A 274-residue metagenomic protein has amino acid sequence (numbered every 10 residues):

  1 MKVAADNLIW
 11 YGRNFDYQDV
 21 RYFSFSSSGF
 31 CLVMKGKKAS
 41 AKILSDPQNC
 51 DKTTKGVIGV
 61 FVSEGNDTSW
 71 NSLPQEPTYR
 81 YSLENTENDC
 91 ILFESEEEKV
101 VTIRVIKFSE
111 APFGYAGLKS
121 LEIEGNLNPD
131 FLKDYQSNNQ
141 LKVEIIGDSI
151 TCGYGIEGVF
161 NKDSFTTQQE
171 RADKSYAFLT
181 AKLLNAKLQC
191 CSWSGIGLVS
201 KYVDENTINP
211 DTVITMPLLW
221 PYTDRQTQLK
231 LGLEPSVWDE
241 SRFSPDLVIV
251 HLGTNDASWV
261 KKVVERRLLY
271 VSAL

Functional and structural regions predicted by a protein language model:
M1-I146, I150-A172: N-terminal secretory targeting modules
K162-L268: Conserved SGNH/GDSL esterase-like catalytic core that processes O-acyl groups on lipids and polysaccharides
Y270-L274: Active-site neighborhood of glycoside hydrolase catalytic domains
